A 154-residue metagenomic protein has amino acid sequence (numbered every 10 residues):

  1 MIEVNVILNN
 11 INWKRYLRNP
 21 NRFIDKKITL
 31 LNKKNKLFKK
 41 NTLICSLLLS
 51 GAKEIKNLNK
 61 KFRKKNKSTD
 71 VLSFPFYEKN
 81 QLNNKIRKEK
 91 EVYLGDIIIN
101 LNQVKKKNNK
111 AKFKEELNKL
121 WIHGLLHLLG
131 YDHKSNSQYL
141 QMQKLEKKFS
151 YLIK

Functional and structural regions predicted by a protein language model:
M1-N118, L126-K154: An acidic/histidine-cluster motif and surrounding catalytic segment that typifies divalent-metal-assisted enzyme active
